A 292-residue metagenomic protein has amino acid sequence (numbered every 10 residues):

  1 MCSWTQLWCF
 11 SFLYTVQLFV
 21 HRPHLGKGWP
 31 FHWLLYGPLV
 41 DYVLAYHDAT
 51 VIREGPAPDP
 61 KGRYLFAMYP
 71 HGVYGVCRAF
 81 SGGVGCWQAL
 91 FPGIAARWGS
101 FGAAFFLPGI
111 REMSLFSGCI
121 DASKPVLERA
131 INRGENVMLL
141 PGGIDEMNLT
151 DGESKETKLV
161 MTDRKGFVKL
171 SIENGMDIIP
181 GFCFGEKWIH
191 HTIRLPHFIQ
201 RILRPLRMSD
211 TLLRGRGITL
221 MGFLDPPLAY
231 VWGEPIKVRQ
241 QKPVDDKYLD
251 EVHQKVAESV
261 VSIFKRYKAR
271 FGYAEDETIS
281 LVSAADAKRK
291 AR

Functional and structural regions predicted by a protein language model:
M1-C9: Membrane-lumen (extracellular) interface motif
C9-P38, L44, P58-G134, G143-T162: Catalytic core of membrane glycerolipid acyltransferases/transacylases, capturing the structured, soluble-facing
D48-A57: Cytochrome P450 catalytic-domain "roof"
R129-R292: Non-catalytic C-terminal accessory region of glycerolipid acyltransferases and related lyso-lipid remodeling enzymes
